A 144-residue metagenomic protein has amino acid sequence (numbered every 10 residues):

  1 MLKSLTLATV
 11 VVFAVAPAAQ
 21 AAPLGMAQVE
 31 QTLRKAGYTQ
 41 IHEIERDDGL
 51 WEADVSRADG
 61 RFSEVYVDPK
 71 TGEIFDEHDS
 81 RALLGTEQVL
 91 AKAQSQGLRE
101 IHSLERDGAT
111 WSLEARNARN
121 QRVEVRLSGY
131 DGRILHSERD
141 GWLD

Functional and structural regions predicted by a protein language model:
S4-A16: Bacterial N-terminal signal peptides
A21-Q40, R81-E100: Short, non-transmembrane alpha-helical segments in secretory-pathway proteins
Q28-D59: N-terminal targeting signals for Sec/Tat export/insertion, comprising classic cleavable signal peptides
E43-D47, S103-R116: A cross-family detector of function-defining hotspots
W51-D54, G72, L113-E114, R126 (+1 more regions): Conserved histidines in hydrophobic membrane contexts and catalytic metal-binding motifs
S63-F75, V125-L127: Amphipathic N-proximal alpha-helical interface segments
D76-S80: Second-shell loop/turn segments in exported
G132-D144: Short, low-complexity, Pro/Ser/Thr/Gly-rich segments in the mature regions of secreted, periplasmic
